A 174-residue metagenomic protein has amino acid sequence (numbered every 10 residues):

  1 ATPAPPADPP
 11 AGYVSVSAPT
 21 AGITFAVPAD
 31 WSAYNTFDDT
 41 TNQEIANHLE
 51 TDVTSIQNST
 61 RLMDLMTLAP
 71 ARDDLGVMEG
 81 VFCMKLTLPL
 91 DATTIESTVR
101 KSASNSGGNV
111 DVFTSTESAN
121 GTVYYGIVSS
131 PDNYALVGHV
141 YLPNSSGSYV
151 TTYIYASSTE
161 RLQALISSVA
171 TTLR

Functional and structural regions predicted by a protein language model:
A1-N58, Y134, S145, Y153-R174: N-terminal targeting sequences that direct proteins away from the cytosol to non-cytosolic compartments
F37-V150, A156-T159: Conserved polar/disulfide-associated segments of primarily extracytoplasmic proteins
